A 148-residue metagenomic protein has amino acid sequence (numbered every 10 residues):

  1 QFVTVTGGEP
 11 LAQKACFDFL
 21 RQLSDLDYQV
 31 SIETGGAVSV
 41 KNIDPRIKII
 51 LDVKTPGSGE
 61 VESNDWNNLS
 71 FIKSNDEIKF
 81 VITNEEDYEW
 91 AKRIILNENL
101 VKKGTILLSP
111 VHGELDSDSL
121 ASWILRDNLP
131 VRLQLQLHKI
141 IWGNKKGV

Functional and structural regions predicted by a protein language model:
F2, L11-V148: Conserved AdoMet/S-adenosylmethionine-binding subsite of the radical SAM
G7-G8: Active-site beta-strand/loop signature of hydrolases that rely on acidic residues for catalysis
